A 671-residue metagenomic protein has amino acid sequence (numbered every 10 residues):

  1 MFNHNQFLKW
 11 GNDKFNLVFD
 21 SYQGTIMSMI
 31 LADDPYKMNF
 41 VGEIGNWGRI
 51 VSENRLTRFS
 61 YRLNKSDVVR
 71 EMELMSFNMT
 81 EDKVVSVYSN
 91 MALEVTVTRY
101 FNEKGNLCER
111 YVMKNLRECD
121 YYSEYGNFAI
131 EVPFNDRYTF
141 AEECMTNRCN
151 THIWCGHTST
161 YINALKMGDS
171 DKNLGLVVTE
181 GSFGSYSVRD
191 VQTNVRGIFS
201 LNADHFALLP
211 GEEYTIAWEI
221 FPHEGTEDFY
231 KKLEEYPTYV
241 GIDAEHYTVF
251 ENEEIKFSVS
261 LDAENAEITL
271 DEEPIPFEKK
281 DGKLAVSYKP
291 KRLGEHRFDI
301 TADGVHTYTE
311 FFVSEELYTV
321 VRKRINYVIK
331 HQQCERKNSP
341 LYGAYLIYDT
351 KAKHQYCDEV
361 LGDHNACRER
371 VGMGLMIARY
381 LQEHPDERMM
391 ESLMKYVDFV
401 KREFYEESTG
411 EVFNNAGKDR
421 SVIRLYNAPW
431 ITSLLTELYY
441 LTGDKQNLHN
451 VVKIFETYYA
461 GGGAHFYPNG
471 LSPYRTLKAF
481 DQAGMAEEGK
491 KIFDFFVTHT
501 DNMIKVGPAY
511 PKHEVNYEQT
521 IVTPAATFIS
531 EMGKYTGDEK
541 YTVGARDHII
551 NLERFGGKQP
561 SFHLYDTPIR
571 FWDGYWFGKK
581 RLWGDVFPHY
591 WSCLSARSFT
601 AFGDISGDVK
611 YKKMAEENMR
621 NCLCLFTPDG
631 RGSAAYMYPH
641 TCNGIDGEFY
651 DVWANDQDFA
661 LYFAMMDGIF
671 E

Functional and structural regions predicted by a protein language model:
M1-S182, V188-I198, H205-F206, E212 (+1 more regions): Beta-strand-rich N-terminal accessory domains
V97-R99, A203-L208, I275-P276, V286-Y288: Beta-strand-rich interaction surfaces with strong enrichment in secreted/lumenal proteins
E227-F250, T498, N502, F528-E671: Terminal, non-catalytic domain-edge segments
E251-A263: Aromatic/hydrophobic beta-strand junction motif of beta-rich domains
A263-R322: Extended acidic/polar, glycine-enriched regions that form or flank non-catalytic beta-rich accessory modules
H296, V360-L381, I423-E437, H465-D481 (+3 more regions): Well-ordered alpha-helical segments within folded domains of soluble proteins
F312-V360, R388-E411, K445-A464, G489-K512 (+4 more regions): Long, well-ordered core segments of solenoidal/helical folds
Y405-L448, V452-F493, T500-V506, Y510-S530: Aromatic-lined, polymer-binding surfaces characteristic of secreted/periplasmic polysaccharide-degrading enzymes
